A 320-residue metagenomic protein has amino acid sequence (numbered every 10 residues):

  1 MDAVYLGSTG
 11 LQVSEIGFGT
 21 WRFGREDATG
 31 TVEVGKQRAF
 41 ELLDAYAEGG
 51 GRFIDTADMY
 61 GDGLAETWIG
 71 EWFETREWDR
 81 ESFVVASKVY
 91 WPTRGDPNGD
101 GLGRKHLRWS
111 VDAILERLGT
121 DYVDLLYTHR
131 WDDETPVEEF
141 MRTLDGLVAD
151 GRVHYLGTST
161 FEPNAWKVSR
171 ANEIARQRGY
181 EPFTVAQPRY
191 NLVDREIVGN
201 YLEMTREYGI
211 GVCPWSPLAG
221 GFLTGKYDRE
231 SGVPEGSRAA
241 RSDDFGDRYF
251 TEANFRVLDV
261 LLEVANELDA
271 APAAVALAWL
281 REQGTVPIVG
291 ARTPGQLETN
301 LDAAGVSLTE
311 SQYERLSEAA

Functional and structural regions predicted by a protein language model:
M1-V84, A149: N-terminal binding-site loop/beta-alpha segment at the start of enzyme catalytic domains that lines or forms
L6, F18, A39, I54 (+13 more regions): Conserved, mostly hydrophobic/aromatic
R22-A28, E181, R206-L262, Q283: Glycine-rich, positively charged active-site loop/lid region within alpha/beta enzyme cores that binds and organizes
G24-T29, P92-N98, L223, Q296-T299: A short acidic, helix-capping loop that chelates divalent metal ions and anchors anionic groups
E26-D27, R94-E196, N200, E207: Glycine/proline-rich, positively charged, aromatic-decorated active-site loop/lid region on the catalytic face
L43, E66, G70, V111-L115 (+7 more regions): Generic structural signal for well-ordered alpha-helices, preferentially at hydrophobic/aromatic core positions
V148, F250-V306: Conserved short secondary-structure transition element at the edge of the structured enzyme core that lines
